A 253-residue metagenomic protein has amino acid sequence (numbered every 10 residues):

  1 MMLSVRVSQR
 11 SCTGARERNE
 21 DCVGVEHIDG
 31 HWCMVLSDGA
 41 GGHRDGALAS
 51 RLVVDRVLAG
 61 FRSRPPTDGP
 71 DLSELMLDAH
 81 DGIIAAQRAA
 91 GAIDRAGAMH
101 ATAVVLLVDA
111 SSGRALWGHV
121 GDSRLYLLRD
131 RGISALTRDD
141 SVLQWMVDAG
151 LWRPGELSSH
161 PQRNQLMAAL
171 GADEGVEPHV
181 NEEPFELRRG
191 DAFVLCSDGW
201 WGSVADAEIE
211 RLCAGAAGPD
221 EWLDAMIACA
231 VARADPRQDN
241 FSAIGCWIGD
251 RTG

Functional and structural regions predicted by a protein language model:
M1-G253: PP2C/PPM-type serine/threonine phosphatase catalytic domain
